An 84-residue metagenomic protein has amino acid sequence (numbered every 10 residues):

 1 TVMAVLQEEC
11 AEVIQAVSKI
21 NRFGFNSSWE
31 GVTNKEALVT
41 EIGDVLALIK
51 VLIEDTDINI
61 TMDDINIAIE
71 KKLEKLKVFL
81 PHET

Functional and structural regions predicted by a protein language model:
T1-T84: Flexible "arm" and connector segments at domain edges
